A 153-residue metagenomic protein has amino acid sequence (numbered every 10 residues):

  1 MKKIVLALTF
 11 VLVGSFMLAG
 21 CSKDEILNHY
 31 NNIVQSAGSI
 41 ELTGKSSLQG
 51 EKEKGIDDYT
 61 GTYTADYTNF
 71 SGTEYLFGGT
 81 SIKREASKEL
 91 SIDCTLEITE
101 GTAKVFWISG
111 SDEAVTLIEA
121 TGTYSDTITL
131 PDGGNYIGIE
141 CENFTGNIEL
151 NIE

Functional and structural regions predicted by a protein language model:
M1-V5: Positively charged n-region of N-terminal signal peptides that target proteins for export
M17-G20: C-terminal motif of bacterial Sec signal peptides marking the signal peptidase cleavage site
D24-S81, V115: Transition segment at domain starts
G61, P131-N135: A glycine-anchored, Pro-Gly-centered beta-turn/N-cap motif
N69-L90, T127-D132: Extracellular and analogous surface-interaction loops
K88-I98, I139: A short beta-strand element within beta-rich, extracytoplasmic domains of secreted/secretory-pathway proteins
T99-T116, I152-E153: Short, surface-exposed beta-strand/strand-loop-strand elements in extracellular ectodomains
E140-E153: Edge beta-strands of jelly-roll/beta-sandwich modules across compartments, strongly enriched in secreted/luminal
